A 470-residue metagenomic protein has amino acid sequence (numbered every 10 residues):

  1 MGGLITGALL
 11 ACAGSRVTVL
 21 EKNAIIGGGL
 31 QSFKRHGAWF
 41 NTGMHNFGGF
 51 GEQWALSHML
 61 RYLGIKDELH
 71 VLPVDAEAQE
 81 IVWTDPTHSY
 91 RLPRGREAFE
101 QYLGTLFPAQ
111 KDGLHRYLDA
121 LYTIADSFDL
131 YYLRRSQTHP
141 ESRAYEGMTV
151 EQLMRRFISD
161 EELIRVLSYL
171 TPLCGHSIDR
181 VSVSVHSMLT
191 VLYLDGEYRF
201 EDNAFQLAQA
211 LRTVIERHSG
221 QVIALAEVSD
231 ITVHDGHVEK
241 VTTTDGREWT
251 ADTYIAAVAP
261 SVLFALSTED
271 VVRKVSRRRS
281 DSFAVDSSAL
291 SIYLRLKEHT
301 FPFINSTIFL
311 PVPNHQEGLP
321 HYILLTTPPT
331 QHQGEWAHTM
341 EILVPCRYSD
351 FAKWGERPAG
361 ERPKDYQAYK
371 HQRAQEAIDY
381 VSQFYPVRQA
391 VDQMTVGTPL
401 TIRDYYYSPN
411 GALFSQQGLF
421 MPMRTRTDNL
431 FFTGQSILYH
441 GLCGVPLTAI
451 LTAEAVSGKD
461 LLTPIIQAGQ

Functional and structural regions predicted by a protein language model:
M1-R116, A120: N-terminal glycine-rich phosphate/pyrophosphate-binding loop and immediately adjacent elements
M44, Q435-D460: A conserved FAD-binding loop/helix module that cradles the flavin
D85-V181: Rossmann-like flavin
I164-S177, S382-Y439: A glycine-rich dinucleotide-binding beta-alpha-beta segment and adjacent secondary-structure elements that constitute
S187-D245: Helical element adjacent to the flavin cofactor pocket in flavoenzyme catalytic cores
D230-A337: Mid-domain catalytic core of redox enzymes that form a hydrophobic substrate pocket/lid adjacent to a catalytic redox
V233, G458-Q470: Active-site-proximal substrate-binding core of FAD-dependent oxidoreductases
K297-G397: C-terminal segments that line or cap access tunnels to active or ligand-binding sites in enzymes and enzyme-associated
